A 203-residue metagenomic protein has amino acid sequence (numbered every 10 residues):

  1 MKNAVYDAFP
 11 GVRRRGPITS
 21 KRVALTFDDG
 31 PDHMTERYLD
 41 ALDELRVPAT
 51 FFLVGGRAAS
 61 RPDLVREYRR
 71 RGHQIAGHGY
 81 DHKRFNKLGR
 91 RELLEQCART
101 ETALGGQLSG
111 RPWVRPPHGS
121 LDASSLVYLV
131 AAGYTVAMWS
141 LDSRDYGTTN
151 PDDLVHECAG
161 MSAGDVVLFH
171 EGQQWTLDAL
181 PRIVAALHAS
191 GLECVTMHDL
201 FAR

Functional and structural regions predicted by a protein language model:
M1-L88, E92, Q96-R99, A103 (+1 more regions): Active-site beta->alpha N-cap acidic-glycine motif
A59-S60, K83-R203: Catalytic domains of cell-wall/extracellular-matrix polysaccharide-remodeling enzymes, centered on de-N-acetylation
